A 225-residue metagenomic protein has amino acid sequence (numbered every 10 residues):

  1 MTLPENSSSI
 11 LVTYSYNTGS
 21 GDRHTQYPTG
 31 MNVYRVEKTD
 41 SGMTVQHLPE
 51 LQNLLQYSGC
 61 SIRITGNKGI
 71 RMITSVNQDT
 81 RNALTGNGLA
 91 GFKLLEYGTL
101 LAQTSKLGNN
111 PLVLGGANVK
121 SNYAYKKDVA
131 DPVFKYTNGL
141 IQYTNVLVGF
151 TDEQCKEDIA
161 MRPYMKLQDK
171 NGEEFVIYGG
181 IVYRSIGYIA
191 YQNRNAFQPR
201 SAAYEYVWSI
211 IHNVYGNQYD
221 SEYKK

Functional and structural regions predicted by a protein language model:
P4, S8-K225: Short, surface-exposed linear motifs at loops/turns and structural transition points
